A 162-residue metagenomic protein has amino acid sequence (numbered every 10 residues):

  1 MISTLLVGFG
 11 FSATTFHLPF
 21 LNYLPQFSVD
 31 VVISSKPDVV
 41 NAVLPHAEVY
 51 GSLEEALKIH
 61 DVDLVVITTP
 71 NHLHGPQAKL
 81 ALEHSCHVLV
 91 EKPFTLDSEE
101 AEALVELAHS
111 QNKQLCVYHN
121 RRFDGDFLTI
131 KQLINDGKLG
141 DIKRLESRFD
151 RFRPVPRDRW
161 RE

Functional and structural regions predicted by a protein language model:
M1-L44: N-terminal Rossmann-like dinucleotide-binding module
S3, S28, D61-L64, H87 (+1 more regions): Structural signature of beta-strand start/N-cap positions in the alpha/beta core of ABC transporter nucleotide-binding
L24, L44, I59-H60, D124: Acidic-histidine catalytic/liganding microenvironments
V31, L64, R144: Short, Asp-centered acidic motifs that coordinate Mg2+ and/or phosphate in catalytic or ligand-binding sites
A47-L107: Beta-loop-alpha module in the N-terminal Rossmann-like domain of NAD(P)-dependent dehydrogenases, especially those
A103-N120, D141-L145: Rossmann-fold dehydrogenase core element
R122-E162: Predominantly a Rossmann-like dinucleotide-binding segment in NAD(P)-dependent oxidoreductases
